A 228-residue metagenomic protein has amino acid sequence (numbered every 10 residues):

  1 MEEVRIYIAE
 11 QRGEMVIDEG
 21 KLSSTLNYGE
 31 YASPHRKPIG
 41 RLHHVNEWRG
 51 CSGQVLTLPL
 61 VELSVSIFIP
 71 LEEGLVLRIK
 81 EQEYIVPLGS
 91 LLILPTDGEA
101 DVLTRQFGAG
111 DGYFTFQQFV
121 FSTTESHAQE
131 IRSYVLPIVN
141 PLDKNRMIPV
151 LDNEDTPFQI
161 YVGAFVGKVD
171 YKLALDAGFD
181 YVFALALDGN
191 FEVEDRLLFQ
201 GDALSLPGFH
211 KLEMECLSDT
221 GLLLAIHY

Functional and structural regions predicted by a protein language model:
M1-E47, L92, T104-T156: A short, N-terminal "cap"/entry segment at the start of jelly-roll beta-barrel domains of the cupin/DSBH fold
I6-I17, K21-S33, R41-E62, L75-V86 (+3 more regions): Conserved short histidine dyad/triad with adjacent acidic residue
L60-L77, V120, D176-E192: Short, conserved beta-strand element in jelly-roll/cupin
I69-L71, I85-L88: A glycine-rich phosphate/pyrophosphate-binding beta-strand-loop-alpha-helix module
Q82-E83, T96-H127, N153-T156, P207-Y228: Ligand-binding loop in jelly-roll beta-barrel domains
P87-S90, D202: Structural motif
L136-G221: Acidic/His-leaning functional-site neighborhoods
